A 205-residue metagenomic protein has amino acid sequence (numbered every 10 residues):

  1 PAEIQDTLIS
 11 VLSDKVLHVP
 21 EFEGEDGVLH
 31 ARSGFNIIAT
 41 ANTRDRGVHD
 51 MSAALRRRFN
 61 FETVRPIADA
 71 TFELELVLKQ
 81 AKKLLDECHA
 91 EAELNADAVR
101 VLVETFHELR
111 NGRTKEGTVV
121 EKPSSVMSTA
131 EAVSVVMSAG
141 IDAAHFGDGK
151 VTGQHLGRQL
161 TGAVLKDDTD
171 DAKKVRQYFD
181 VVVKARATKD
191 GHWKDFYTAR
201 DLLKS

Functional and structural regions predicted by a protein language model:
P1, N36-I37, A41-G47, R65-E73: Conserved nucleotide-binding/hydrolysis micro-motifs of P-loop NTPases
P1-S13, V48-L55, E73: Conserved AAA+/SF3 P-loop NTPase catalytic/coupling segment centered on the Walker-B
A2-H30: Conserved catalytic/switch belt of AAA+ P-loop NTPases
V11-L12, F59, F106: Hydrophobic aliphatic residues
H18-F22, G34-N42, A139: Structural recognition of the conserved hydrophobic beta-strand(s) that form the central parallel beta-sheet of P-loop
S33, V48-I67: A short helix-turn-beta junction within AAA+ P-loop NTPase domains corresponding to the substrate/partner-engaging
L74-H155: Conserved AAA+ ATPase small/helical "lid" subdomain
A144-S205: C-terminal engagement/docking regions of AAA+ P-loop ATPases
